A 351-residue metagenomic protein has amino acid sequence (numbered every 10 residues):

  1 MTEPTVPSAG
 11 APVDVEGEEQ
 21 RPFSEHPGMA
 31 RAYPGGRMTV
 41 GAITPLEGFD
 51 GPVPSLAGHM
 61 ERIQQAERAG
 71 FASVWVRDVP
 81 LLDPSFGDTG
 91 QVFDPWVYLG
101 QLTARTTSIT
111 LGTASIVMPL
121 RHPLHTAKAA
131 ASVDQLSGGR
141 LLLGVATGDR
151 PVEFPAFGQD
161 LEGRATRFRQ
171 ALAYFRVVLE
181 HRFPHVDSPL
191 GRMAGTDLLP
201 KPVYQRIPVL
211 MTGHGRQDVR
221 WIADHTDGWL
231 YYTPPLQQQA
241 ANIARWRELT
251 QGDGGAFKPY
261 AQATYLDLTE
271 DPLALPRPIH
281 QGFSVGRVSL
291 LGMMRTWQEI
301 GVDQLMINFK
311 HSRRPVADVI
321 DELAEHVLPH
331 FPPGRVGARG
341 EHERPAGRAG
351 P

Functional and structural regions predicted by a protein language model:
M1-P351: Active-site-adjacent structural elements that line small-molecule/cofactor binding pockets in enzymes
